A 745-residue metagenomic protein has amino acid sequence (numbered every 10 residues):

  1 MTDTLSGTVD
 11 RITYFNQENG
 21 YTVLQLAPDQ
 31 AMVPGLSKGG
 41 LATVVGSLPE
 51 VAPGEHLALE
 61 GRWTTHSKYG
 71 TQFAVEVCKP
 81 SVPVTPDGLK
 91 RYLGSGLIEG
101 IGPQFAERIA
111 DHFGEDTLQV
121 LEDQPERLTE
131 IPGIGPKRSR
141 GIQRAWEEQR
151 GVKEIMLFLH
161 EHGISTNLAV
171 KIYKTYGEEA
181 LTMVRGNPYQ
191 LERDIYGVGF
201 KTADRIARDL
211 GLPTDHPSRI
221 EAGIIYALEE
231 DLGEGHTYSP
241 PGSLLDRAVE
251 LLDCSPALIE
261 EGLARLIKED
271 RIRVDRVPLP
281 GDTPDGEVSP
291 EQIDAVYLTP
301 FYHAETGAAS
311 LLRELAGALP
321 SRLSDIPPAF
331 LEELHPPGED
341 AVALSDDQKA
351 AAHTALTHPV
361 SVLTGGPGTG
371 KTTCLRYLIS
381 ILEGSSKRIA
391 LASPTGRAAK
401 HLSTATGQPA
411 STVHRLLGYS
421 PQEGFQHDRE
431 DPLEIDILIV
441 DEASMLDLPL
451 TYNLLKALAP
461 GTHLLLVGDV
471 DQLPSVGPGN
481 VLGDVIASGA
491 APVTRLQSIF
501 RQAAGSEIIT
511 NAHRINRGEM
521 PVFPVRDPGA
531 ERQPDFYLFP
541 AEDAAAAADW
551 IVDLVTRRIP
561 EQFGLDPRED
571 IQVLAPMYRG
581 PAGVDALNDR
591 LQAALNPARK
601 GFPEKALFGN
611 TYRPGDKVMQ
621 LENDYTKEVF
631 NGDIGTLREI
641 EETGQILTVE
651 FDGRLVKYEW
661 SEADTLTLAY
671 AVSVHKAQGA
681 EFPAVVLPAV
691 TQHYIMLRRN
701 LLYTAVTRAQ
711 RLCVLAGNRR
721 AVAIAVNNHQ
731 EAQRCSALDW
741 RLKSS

Functional and structural regions predicted by a protein language model:
M1-D325, H335: Accessory, non-ATPase domains that flank or precede helicase/AAA+ motor cores in DNA-metabolism machines
L97, E130, G365, S393 (+1 more regions): The Walker A (P-loop) glycine that initiates the GxxxxGKT/S ATP-binding motif of P-loop NTPases
P280-L438, P492-R501, I508-D543, K600: ASCE P-loop NTPase motor cores of helicases and related translocases
R388, E434-L438, G461-L465, L712-C713: Loop/turn-to-beta-strand initiation segments
V413-P460, V672-H675, Y703: Conserved RecA-like ASCE ATPase "motif II neighborhood" in helicase/translocase motors
A443-L454, V470-N480, L697: Conserved ATPase-coupling elements of RecA-like P-loop NTPase cores
V470-K627: Conserved helicase motor core of P-loop NTPases
R517, D633-S745: C-terminal accessory regions
